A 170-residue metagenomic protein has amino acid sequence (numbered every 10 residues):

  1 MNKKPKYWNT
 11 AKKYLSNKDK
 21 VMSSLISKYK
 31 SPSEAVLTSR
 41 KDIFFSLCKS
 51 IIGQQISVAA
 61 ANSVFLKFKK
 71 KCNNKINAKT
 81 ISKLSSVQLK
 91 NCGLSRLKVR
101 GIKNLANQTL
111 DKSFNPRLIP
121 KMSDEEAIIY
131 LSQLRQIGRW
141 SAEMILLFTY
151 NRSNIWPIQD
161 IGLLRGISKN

Functional and structural regions predicted by a protein language model:
M1-M122: N-terminal polyanion-binding entry modules of DNA glycosylases/AP lyases and select other DNA-binding proteins
K71, Q108, F148, K169-N170: Active-site catalytic microenvironments for nucleophilic, acid-base chemistry
T80, R96, T109, R117 (+4 more regions): Short alpha-helix boundary/capping motifs
C92, K112, L134-R135, N170: Residues at alpha-helix termini
S123-K169: Catalytic DNA-binding helix-loop module of base-excision-repair DNA glycosylases/AP lyases
